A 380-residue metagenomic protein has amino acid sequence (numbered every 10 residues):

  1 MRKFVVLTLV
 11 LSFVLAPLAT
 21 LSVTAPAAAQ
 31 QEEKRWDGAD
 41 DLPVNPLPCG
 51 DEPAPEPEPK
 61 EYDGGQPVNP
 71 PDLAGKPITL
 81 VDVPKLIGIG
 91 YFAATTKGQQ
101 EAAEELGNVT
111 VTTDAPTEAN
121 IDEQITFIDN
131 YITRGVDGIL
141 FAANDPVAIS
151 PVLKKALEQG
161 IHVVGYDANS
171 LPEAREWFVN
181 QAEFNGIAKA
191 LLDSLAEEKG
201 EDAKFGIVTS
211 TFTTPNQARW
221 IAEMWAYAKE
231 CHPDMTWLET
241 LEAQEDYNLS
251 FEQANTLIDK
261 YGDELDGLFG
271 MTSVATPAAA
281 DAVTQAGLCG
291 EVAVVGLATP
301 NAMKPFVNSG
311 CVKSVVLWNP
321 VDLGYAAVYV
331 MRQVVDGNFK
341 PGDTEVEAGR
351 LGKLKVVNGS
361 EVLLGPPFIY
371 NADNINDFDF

Functional and structural regions predicted by a protein language model:
M1-P77, E104, I132-T133, K155-I161: Short, low-complexity disordered leader/linker segments with a strong preference for bacterial N-terminal type II
Q31-P77, N216, V328-F380: Hinge/cleft segment of the Venus flytrap/periplasmic-binding protein
R35-D37, P46-D72, T79-G98, A102 (+5 more regions): Extracytoplasmic "Venus flytrap"
L80-D82, I87-I89, Q99-E101, K189-T240 (+2 more regions): An alpha-beta-alpha
E105-T117, R175, K204-I207, K229-Y247: Short beta-strand elements in bilobed, periplasmic/extracellular small-molecule ligand-binding domains
Q124, V179-F205, R219, Y247-F251 (+3 more regions): Hydrophobic alpha-helical segments within soluble ligand-binding/sensing domains
G138-L157, M224, A243-F306: Hydrophobic alpha-helical
P146-G186, E197-E198, K204, P300-N308 (+1 more regions): Flexible loop/hinge segments that line or gate small-molecule binding clefts
